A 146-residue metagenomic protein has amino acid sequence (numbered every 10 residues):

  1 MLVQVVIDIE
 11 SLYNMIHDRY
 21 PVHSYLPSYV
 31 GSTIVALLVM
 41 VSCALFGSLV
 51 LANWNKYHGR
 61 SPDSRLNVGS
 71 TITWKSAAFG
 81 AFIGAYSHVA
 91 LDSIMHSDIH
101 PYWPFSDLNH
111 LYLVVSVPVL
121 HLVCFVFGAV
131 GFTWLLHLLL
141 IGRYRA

Functional and structural regions predicted by a protein language model:
M1-A146: N-terminal membrane-targeting hydrophobic helices
